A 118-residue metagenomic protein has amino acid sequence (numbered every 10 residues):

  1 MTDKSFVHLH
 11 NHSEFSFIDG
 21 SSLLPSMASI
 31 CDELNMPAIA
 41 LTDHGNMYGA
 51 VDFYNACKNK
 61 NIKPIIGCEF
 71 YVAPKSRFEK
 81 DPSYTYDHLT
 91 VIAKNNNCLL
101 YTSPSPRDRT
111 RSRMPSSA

Functional and structural regions predicted by a protein language model:
M1-S103, R107: Phosphodiester-processing cores and adjacent nucleic acid-binding clamps
S105-D108, S112-A118: Positively charged, low-complexity/disordered segments
